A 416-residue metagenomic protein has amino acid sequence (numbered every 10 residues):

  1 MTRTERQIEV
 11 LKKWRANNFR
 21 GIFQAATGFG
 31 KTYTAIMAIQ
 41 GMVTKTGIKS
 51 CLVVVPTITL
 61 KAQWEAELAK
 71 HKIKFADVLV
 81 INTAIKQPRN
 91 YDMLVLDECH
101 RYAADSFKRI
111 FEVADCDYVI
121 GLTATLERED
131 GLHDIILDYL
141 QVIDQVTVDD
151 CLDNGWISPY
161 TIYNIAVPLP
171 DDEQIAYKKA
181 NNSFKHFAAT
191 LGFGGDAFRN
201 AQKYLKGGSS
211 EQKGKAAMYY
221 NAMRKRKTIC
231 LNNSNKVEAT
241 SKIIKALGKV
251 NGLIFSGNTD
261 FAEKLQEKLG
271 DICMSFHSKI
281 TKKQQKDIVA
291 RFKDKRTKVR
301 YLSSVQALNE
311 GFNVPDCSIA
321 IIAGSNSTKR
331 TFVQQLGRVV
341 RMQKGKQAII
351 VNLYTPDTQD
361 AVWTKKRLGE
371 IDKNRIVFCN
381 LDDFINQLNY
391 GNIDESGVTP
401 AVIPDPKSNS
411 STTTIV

Functional and structural regions predicted by a protein language model:
M1-Q24: Conserved pre-motif I regulatory segment
N18-A38: Walker A/P-loop
F19-A26, D149-N251, S256-G257, L265-K268: Interdomain linker/hinge connecting the two RecA-like lobes of the SF2 helicase core
A62, A66, N251-F255, D260-K264 (+1 more regions): Conserved helicase ATPase core of P-loop NTP-dependent helicases/translocases
K72-M93, A290-E310: Conserved two-lobed SF2 helicase motor
D92-L94, S303-S304, E310-N326, T331-F332 (+1 more regions): A short beta-strand element within the Helicase C-terminal
A104-Y160: Post-DEXD/H (motif II) to motif III coupling segment of the RecA-like Helicase ATP-binding lobe
V339-R367: Conserved segment of the helicase C-terminal RecA-like domain
